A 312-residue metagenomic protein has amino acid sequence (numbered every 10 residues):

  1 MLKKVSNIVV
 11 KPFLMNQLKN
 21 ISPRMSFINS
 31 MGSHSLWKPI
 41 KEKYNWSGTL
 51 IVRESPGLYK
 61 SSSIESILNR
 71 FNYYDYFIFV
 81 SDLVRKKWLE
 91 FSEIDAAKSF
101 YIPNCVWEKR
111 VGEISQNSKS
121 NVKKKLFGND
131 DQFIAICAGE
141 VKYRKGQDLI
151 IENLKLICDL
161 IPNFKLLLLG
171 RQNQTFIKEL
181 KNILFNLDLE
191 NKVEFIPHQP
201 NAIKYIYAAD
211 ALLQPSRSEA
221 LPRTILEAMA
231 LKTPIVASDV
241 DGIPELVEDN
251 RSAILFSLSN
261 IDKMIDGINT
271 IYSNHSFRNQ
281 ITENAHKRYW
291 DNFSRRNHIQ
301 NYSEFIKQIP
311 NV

Functional and structural regions predicted by a protein language model:
I28-H34: Short His-centered aromatic/hydrophobic patch
L83, C105: Carbohydrate-associated surface elements
G112-G128, K181, N301: A short helix/loop element that forms part of the nucleotide-sugar donor recognition site in Leloir-type
F133, C137-L156, L166, K178 (+3 more regions): A conserved mid-protein helix/loop that constitutes part of the nucleotide-sugar donor-binding site
H198, R217: Aromatic "clamp/platform" in nucleotide-sugar-dependent glycosyltransferases that forms part of the donor/acceptor
P234-A237, V247: Short hydrophobic beta-strand element within catalytic cores of glycosyltransferases and related nucleotide-activated
D249-N250, I254-I261, T270-H275: Conserved acidic donor-binding segment of nucleotide-sugar-dependent glycosyltransferases
K263, T270, F277-N292, H298-E304: A short, well-ordered alpha-helix in the C-terminal region of glycosyltransferases
